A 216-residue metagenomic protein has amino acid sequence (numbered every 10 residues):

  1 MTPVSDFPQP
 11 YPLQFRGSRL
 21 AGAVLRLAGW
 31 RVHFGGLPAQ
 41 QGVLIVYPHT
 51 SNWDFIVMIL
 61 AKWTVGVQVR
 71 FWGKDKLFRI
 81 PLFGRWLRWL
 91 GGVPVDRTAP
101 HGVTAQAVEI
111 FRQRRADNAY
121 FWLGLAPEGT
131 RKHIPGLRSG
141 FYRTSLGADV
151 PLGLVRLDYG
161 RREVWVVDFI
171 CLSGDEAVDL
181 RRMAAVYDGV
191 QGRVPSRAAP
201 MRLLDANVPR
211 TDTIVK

Functional and structural regions predicted by a protein language model:
M1-P3: N-terminal hydrophobic signal-anchor/signal peptide
S5-P10, F15, L27-G189, V194 (+1 more regions): Soluble catalytic domains of membrane acyltransferases
T211-K216: A composition-biased, non-transmembrane "mature-region" signal
